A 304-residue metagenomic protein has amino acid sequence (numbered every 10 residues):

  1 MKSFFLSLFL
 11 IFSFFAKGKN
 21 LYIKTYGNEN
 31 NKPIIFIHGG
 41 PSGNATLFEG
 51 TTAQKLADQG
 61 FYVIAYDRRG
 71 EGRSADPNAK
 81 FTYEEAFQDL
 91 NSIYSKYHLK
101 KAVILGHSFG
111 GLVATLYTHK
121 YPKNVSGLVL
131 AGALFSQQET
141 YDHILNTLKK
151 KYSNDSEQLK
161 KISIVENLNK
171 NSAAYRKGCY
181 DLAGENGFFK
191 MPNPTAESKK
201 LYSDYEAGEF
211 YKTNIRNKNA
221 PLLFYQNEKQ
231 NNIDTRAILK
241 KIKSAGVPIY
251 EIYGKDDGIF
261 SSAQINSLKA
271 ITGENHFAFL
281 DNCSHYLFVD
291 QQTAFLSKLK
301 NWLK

Functional and structural regions predicted by a protein language model:
P41-T52: The serine-hydrolase catalytic nucleophile loop
T46, R68-Y83, E139: Glycine-rich "HGGG/HGxG" loop immediately N-terminal to the catalytic nucleophile of the alpha/beta-hydrolase
A57-R73: Conserved alpha/beta-hydrolase
F87-A102: Conserved acidic catalytic loop of the alpha/beta-hydrolase fold
K100-H143: Conserved hydrolase catalytic core segment
L128-N171: Flexible "cap/lid" loop of the alpha/beta hydrolase fold
A245, E251-Y253: Short beta-strand/loop motif that positions the catalytic acidic residue of the alpha/beta-hydrolase fold
C283-Q292: Catalytic histidine-centered segment of alpha/beta-hydrolase-like enzymes
